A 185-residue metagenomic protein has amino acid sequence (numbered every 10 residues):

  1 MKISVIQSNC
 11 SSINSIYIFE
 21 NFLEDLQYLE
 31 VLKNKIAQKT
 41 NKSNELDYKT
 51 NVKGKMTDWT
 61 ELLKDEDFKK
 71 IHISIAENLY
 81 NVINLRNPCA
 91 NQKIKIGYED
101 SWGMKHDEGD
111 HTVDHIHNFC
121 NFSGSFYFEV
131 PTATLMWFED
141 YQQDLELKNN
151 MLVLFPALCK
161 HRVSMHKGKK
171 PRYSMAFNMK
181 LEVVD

Functional and structural regions predicted by a protein language model:
M1-A90, H111: Non-heme Fe(II)/2-oxoglutarate
P88-M165, K170-S174, K180-D185: Catalytic core of non-heme Fe(II) oxygenases with the double-stranded beta-helix
